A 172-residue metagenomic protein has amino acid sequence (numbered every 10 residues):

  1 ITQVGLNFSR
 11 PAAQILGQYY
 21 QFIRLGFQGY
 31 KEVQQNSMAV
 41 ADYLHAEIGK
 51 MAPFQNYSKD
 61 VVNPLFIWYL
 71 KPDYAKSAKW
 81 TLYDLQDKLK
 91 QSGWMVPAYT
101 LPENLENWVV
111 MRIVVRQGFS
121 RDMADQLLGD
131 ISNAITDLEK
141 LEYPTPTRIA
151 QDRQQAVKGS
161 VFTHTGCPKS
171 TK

Functional and structural regions predicted by a protein language model:
I1-R10: A short glycine-threonine-serine/GTX helix/turn-capping micro-motif
R10-G17, V62: Catalytic-loop motifs flanking and including active-site residues across diverse enzymes
Y20-R24: Short glycine/serine- and small hydrophobic-enriched flexible loop segments
G26-K172: Non-catalytic terminal extensions of PLP-dependent enzymes
